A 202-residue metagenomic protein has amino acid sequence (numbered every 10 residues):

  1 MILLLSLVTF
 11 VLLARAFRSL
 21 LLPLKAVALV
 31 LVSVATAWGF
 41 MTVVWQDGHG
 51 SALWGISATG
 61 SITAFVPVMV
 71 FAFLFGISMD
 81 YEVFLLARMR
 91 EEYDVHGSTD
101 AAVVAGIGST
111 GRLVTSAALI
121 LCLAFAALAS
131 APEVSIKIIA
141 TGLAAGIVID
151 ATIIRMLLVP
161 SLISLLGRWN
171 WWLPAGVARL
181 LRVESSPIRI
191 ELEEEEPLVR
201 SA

Functional and structural regions predicted by a protein language model:
M1-A202: Membrane-embedded transmembrane helical bundles of large multi-pass transporters/channels
